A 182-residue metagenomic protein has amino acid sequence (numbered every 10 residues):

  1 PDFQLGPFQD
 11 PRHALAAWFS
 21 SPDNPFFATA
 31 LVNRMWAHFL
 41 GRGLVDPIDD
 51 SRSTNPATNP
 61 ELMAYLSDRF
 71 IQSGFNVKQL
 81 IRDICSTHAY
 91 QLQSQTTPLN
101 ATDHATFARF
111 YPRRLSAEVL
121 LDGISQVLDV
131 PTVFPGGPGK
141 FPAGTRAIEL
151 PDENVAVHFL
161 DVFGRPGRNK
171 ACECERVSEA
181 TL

Functional and structural regions predicted by a protein language model:
P1-G144, E149, V157-D161, P166-R176: Primarily short, surface-exposed interaction patches in extracytoplasmic proteins
E153: Catalytic cores of secreted/periplasmic lytic hydrolases that degrade extracellular macromolecules
